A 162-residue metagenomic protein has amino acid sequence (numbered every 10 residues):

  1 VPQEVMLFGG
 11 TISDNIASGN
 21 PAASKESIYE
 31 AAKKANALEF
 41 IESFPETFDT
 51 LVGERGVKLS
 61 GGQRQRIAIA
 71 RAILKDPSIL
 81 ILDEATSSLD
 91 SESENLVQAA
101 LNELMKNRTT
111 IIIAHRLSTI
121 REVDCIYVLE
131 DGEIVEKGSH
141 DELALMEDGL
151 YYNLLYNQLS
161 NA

Functional and structural regions predicted by a protein language model:
S13-E54, Q98, N107, L145: ABC ATPase nucleotide-binding domain helical subdomain, centered on the C-loop/LSGGQ "ABC signature"
K34, S43, A99, R116 (+1 more regions): C-terminal portion of ABC ATPase nucleotide-binding domains
L38-I67, L89, S160-A162: ABC-fold ATPase nucleotide-binding domain signature/coupling loops
I69, I113: Hydrophobic anchor residue at the start of the ABC signature
L74-S78, N107: A short, proline-enriched helix->beta-strand linker immediately N-terminal to the Walker B motif in ABC-type P-loop
L80-D83: Catalytic Walker B motif of ABC-type/P-loop ATPase nucleotide-binding domains
D90-A100: Conserved D-loop/post-Walker B switch-helix segment of ABC ATPase nucleotide-binding domains
E103-I112, I120: Conserved catalytic loops of ABC-family nucleotide-binding domains
